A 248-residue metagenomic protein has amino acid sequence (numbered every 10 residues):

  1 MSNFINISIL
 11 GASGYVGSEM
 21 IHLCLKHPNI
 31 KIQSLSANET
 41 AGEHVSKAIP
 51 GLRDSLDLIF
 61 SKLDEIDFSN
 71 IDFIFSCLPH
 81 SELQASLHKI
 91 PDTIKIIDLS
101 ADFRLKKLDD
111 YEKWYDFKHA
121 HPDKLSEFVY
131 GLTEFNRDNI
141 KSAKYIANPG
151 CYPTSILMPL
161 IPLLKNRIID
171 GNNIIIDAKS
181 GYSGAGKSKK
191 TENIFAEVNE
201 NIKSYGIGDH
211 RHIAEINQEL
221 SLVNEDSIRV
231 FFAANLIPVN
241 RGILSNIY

Functional and structural regions predicted by a protein language model:
S2-E200, Y205-I207: N-terminal Rossmann-like NAD(P) cofactor-binding subdomain of oxidoreductases, focused on the glycine-rich
G184-Y248: Charged docking surfaces used in two-component/phosphorelay signaling
